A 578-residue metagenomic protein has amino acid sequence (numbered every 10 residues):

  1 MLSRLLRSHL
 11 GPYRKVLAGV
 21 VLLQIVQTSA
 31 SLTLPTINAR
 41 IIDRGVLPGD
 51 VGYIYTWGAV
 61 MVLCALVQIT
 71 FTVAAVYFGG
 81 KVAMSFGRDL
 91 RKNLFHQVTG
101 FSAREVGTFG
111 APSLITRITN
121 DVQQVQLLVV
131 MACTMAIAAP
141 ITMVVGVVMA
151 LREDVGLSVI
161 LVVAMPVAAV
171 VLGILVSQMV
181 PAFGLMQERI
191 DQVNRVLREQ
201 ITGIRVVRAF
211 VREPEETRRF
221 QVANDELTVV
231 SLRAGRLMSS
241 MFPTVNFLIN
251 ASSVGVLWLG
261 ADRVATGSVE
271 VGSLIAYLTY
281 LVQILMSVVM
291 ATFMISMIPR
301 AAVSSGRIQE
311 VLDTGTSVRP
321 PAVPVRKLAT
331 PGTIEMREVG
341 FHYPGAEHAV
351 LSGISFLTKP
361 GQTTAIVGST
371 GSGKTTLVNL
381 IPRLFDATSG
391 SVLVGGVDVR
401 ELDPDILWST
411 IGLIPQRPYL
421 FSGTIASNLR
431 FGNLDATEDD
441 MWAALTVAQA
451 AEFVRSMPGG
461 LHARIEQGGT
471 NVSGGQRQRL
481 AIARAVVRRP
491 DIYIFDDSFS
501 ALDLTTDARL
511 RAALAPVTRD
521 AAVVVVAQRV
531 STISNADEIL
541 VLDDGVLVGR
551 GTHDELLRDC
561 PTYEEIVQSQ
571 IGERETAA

Functional and structural regions predicted by a protein language model:
M1-L34, V46-M61, V67, A75-G79 (+12 more regions): Membrane-integrated ABC transporters
L2, L22-L23, Q27-D43, Y55 (+12 more regions): Juxtamembrane helix-loop junctions of ABC transporter transmembrane domains
P12, L17-V26, M131-M186, W258-V269: Transmembrane helices of ABC transporter permease
P12-K15, G100-R104, N120-V129, C133 (+10 more regions): An intracellular "coupling" helix at the cytosolic face of ABC transporter transmembrane type-1 domains
D50-Y53, M149-V163, R233-R307, V311-L312: Helix-loop-helix
T316-A329: Pre-NBD coupling/linker segments of ABC/ABC-like ATPases
K327-A578: ABC-type nucleotide-binding domain
